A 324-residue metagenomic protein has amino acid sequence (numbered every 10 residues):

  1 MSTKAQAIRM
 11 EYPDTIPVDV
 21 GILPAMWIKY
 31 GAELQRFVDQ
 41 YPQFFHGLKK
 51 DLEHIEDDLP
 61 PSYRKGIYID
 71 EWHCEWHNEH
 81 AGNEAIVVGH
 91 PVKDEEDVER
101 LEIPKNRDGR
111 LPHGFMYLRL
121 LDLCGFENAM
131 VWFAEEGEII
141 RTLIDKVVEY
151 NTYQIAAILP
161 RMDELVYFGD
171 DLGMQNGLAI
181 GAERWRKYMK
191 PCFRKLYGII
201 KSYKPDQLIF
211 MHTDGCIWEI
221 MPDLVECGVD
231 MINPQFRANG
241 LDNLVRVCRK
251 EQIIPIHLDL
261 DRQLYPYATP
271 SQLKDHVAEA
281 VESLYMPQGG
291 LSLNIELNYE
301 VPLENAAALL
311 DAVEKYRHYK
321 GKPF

Functional and structural regions predicted by a protein language model:
M1-I28, K93, R100-F324: Active-site loop segments of alpha/beta catalytic cores
Q6, V38-P42, E71: Short, intrinsically disordered, charge-biased short linear motifs at domain edges
R9, E33-Q40, V98-E102: Generic hydrophobic, helix-prone segments enriched in Leu/Val/Ile
D19, K49-V87, I103-G125, G198: Glycine-rich, aromatic-flanked loop segments that form ligand/cofactor-binding clefts across common enzyme folds
L23, W27-P61: Segments that shape or occlude catalytic/ligand-binding pockets
A32, Q43-F44, K50, C74 (+3 more regions): Short aromatic/hydrophobic-glycine micro-motifs
A32-R36, R64-Y68, Q272-H276: Short, surface-exposed amphipathic charged segments that create phosphate/polyanion-binding patches used for binding
N83-V98: Intrinsically disordered, low-complexity transcriptional activation regions of bZIP and related transcription factors
